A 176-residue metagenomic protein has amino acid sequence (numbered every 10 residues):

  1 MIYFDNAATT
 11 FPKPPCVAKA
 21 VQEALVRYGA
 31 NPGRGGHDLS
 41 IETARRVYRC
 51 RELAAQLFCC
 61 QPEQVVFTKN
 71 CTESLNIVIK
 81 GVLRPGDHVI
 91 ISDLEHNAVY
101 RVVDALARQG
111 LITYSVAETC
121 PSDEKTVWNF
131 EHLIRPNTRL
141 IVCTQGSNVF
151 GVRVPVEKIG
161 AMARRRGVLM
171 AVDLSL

Functional and structural regions predicted by a protein language model:
M1-L176: Pyridoxal 5′-phosphate
